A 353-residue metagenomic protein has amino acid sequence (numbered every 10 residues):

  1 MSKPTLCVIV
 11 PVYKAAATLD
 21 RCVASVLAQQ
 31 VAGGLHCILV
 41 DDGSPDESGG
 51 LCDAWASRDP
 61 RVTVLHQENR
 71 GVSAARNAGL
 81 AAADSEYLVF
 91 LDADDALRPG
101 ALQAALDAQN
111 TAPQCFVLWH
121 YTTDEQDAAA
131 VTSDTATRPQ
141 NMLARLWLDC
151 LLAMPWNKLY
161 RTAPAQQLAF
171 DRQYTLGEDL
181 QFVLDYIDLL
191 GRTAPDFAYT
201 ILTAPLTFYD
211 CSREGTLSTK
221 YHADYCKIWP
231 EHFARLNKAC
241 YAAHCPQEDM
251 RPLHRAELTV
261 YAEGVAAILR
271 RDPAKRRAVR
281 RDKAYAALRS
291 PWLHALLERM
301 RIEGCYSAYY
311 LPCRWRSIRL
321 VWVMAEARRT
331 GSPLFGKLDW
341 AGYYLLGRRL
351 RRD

Functional and structural regions predicted by a protein language model:
A15-A28: Short, well-formed alpha-helical segments that are part of the catalytic scaffolds of diverse glycosyltransferases
S25, D41-G50: A conserved acidic beta->alpha catalytic loop
Q67-A83: Glycine-rich, basic loop-to-helix element that forms the pyrophosphate-binding segment of sugar-nucleotide handling
L88: Short aromatic/hydrophobic "clamp" motif used to bind/position activated sugar donors
R98-Y174: Flexible acidic/His/Gly-enriched loops in nucleotide-sugar-dependent glycosyltransferase catalytic domains
A144-A223: Conserved nucleotide-sugar donor-binding catalytic segment
P205-R213, T219-R251, V260-G264, R271-L296: Catalytic core of nucleotide-sugar-dependent glycosyltransferases
R270-D353: Membrane-interface aromatic/basic loop that binds lipid-linked glycans or pyrophosphate carriers, typified by
